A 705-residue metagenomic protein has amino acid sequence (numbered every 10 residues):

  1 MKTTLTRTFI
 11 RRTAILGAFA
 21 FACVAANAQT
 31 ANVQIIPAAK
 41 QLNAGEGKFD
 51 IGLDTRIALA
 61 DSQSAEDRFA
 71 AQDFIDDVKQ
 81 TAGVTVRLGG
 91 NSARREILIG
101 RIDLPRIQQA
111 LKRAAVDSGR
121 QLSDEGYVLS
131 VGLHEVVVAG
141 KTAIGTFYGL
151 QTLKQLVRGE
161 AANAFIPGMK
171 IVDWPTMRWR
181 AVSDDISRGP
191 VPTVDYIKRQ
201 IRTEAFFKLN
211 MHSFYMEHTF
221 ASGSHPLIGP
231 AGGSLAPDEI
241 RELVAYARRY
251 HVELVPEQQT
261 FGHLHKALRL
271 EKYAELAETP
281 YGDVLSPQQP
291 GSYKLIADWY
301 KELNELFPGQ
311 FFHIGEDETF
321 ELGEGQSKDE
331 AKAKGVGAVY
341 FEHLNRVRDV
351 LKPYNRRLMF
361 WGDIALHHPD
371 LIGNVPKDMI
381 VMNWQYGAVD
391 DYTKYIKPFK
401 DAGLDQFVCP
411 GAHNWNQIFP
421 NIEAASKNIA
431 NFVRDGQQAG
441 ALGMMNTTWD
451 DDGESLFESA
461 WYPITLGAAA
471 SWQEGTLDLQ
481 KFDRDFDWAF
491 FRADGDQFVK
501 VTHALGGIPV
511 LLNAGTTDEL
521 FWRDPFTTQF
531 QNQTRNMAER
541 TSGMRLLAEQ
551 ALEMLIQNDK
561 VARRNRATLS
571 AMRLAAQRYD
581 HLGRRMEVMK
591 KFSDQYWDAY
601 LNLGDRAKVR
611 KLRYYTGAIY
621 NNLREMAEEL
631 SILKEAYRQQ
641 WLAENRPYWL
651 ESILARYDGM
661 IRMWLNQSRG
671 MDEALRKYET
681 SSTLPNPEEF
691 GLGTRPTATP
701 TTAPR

Functional and structural regions predicted by a protein language model:
K2-I15: Bacterial N-terminal signal peptides that target proteins for export
R12-V24: Bacterial N-terminal signal peptides
Q29-M177, N431: Contiguous, structured surface segment used for ligand recognition
I35-A38, N43-A44, L122, L129 (+7 more regions): Substrate-binding groove of N-acetylhexosamine-processing glycoside hydrolases
E66-R68, A221-S224, L264-K266, L322-E324 (+4 more regions): Extracytoplasmic/secreted cell-surface and envelope-processing proteins
D77, A115-K352, M359, V408-P410 (+3 more regions): Feature activates predominantly on carbohydrate-active enzymes
I102-L104, T260-F261, E318-E321, I364-H367: Short, internal active-site loops enriched in acidic
